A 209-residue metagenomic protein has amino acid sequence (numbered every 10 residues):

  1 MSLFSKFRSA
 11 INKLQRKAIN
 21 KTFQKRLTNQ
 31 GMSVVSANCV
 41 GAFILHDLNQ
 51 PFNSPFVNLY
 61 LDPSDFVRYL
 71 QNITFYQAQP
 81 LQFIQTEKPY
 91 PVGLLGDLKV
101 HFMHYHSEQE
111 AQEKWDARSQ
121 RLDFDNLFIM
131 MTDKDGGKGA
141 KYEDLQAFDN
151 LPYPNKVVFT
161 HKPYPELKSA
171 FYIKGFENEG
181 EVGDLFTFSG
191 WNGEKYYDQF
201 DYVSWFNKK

Functional and structural regions predicted by a protein language model:
M1-N29: Membrane-proximal basic amphipathic "stem/tether" segments
K25-N29, S119-L127, D149-Y153, K209: Flexible, charged surface loops at secondary-structure boundaries
N29, V34-Q85: Adenosine ribonucleotide-centric catalytic and binding domains
G41, H101, H106-E108, M130-A140 (+1 more regions): Short acidic, S/G/P-rich loop/turn micro-motifs used as interaction or catalytic elements
S64, D123-F124, L145-I173, E177-G180: Structural alpha-beta junctions
Q85-E110, N126-T132: Acidic/glycine-enriched edge-of-secondary-structure segments
E108-D116, K138-D149: Well-ordered, non-membrane alpha-helical segments in soluble/globular domains
T160-K209: Polybasic, proline/glycine-rich intrinsically disordered low-complexity segments
